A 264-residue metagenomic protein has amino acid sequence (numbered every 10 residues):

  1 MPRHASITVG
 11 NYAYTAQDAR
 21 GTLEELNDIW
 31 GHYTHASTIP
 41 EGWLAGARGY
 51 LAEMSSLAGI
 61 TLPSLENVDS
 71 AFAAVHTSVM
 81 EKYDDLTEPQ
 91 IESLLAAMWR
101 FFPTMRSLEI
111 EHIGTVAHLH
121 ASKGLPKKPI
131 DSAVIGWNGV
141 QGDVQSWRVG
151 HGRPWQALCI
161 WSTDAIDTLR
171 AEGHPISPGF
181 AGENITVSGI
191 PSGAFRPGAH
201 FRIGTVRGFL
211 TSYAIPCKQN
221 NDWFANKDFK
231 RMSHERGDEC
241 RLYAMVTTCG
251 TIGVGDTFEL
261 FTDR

Functional and structural regions predicted by a protein language model:
P2-H35: EF-hand Ca2+-binding helix-loop-helix modules
G10, R202-G204, F261: Short strand-coil-strand connectors
L23-E41, L65-Q90: Primarily EF-hand calcium-binding motifs
G42-G59, I91-F101: Amphipathic regulatory helices of Ca2+-sensor modules
A96, R100-R207, S212-A214, Q219: Electropositive, beta-rich accessory/interaction domains or terminal extensions that provide binding surfaces
H174-N184, A225-C240: Short, basic/aromatic beta-hairpin or loop at an interaction surface
T186-G189, G193-A194, R241-G250: Short alpha-helix capping/helix-loop boundary micro-motifs
G198, T205, C249, G253-T257: Loop/turn positions that initiate beta-strands
